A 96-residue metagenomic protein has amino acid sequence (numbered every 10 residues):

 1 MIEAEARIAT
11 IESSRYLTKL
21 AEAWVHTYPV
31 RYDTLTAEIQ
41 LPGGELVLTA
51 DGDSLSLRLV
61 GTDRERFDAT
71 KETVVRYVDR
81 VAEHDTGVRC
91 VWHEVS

Functional and structural regions predicted by a protein language model:
M1-S13: Terminal, regulation- and interaction-focused segments at domain boundaries
A4-A6, L55-L57, C90: Hydrophobic residues positioned within well-ordered beta-strands of beta-sheet architectures
A6-I8, I39, W92: Short beta-strand element of the conserved SAM-dependent methyltransferase core
I11-S14, T18, E22, D68-V75: Short, well-ordered alpha-helical segments
R15-Q40: Short amphipathic alpha-helix segments
V30, L46, C90-W92: Generic structural motif
D33-E65: Amphipathic, hydrophobic secondary-structure cores in small proteins
L59-S96: C-terminal structural segments of small proteins and small subunits
